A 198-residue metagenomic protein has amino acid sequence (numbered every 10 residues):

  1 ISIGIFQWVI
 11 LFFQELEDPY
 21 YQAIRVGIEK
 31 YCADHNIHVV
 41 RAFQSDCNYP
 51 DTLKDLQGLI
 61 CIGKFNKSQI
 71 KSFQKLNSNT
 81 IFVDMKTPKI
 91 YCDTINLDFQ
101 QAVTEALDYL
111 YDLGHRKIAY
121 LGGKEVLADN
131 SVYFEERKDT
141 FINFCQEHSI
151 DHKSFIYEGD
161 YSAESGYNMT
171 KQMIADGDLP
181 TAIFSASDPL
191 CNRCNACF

Functional and structural regions predicted by a protein language model:
I1-E17: N-terminal helix-turn-helix/winged-helix DNA-binding helices and compositionally similar short basic alpha-helical
I5-I10, Q22-V40, G58, Q74-F82 (+1 more regions): Bacterial carbohydrate/catabolite-sensing allosteric modules
F12-E15, S68-Q69, K89-I90: Short active-site-adjacent helix-start/loop capping segments
E15-P19, C61, T94: Short coil/turn segments at secondary-structure boundaries
F43-C47, I62-K67, P189: Short beta->alpha connector loops
D46-Y49, S68-Q69, S165, M169: Short acidic active-site motifs
P50-K64: Short, well-ordered secondary-structure micro-motifs within conserved domains or adaptor modules
